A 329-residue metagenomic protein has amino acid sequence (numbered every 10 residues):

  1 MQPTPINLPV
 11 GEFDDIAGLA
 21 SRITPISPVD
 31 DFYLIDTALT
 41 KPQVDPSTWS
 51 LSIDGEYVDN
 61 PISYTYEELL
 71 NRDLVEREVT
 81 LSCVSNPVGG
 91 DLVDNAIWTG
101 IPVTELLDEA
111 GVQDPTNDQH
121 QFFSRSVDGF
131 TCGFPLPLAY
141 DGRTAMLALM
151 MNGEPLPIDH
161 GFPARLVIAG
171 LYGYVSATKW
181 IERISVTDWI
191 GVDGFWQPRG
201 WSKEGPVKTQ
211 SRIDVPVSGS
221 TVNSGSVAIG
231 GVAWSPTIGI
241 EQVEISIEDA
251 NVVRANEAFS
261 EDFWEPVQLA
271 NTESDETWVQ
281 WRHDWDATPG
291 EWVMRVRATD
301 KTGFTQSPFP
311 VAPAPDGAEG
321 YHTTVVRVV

Functional and structural regions predicted by a protein language model:
Q2-V329: Structured, non-membrane catalytic/scaffold regions adjacent to prosthetic-group chemistry
